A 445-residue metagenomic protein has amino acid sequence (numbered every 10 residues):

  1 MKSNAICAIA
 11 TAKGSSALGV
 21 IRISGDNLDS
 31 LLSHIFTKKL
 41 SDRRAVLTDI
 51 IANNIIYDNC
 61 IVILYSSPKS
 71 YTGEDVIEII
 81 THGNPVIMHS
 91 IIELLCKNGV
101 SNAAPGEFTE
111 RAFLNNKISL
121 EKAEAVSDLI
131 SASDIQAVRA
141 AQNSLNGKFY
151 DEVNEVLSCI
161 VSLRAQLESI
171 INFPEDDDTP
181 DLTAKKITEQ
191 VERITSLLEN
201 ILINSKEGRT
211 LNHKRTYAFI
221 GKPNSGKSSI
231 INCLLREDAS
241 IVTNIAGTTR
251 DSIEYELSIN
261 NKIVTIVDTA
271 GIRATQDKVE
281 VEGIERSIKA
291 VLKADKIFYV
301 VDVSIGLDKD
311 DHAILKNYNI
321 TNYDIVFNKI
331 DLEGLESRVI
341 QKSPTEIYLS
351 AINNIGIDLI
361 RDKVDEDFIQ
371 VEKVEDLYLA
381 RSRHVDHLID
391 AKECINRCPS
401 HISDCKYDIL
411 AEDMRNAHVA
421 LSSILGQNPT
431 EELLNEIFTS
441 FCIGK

Functional and structural regions predicted by a protein language model:
M1-R139, N143, G147: A glycine-rich (often HGG/GG-containing) alpha/beta subdomain
K2-I9, K13, I135-S258, T275-D277 (+1 more regions): C-terminal-of-GTPase-core extension/linker across diverse P-loop GTPases
S16, R43-V46, K293-I297, I320-Y323 (+1 more regions): Short glycine-/polar-rich loops that comprise or flank the Walker A/P-loop and associated switch/sensor motifs
L47-S66, G247-T275, K293: Switch I (G2) and immediately adjacent beta-strands of P-loop GTPase domains
T81-G83, L234, T269, A294 (+2 more regions): Glycine-rich, N-terminal phosphate-binding loop of Rossmann-like dinucleotide-binding domains
I266, V300, V326: Generic enzyme active-site microenvironment
E280-S304: Inter-motif core of Ras-like GTPase G domains
